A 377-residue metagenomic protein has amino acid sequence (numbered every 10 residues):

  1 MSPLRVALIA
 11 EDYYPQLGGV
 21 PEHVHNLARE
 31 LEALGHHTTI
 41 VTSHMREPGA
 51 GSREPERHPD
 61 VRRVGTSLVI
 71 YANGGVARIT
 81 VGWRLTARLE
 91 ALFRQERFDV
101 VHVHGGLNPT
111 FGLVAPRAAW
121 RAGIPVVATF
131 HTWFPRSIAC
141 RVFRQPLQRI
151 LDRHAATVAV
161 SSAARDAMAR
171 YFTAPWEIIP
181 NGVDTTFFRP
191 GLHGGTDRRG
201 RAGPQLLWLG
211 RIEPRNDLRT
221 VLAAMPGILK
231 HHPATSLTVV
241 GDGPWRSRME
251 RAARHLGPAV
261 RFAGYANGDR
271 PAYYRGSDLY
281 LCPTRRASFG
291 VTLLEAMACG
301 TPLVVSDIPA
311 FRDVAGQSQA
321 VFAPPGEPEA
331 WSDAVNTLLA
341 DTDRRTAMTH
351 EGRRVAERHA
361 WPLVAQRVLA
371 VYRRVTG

Functional and structural regions predicted by a protein language model:
H44, A163, G182: Carbohydrate-associated surface elements
D197-P226, T238: Conserved donor-binding/catalytic core segment of Leloir-type glycosyltransferases
R248-Y265: Nucleotide-activated donor-binding/catalytic signature segment of Leloir-type glycosyltransferases, i.e., the conserved
Y265-A266, A272-S277: Short alpha-helical donor nucleotide-sugar binding micro-motif in glycosyltransferases
R285: Aromatic "clamp/platform" in nucleotide-sugar-dependent glycosyltransferases that forms part of the donor/acceptor
P302-V305: Short hydrophobic beta-strand element within catalytic cores of glycosyltransferases and related nucleotide-activated
Q317-E329, T337-T342: Conserved acidic donor-binding segment of nucleotide-sugar-dependent glycosyltransferases
R344-R358: A short, well-ordered alpha-helix in the C-terminal region of glycosyltransferases
